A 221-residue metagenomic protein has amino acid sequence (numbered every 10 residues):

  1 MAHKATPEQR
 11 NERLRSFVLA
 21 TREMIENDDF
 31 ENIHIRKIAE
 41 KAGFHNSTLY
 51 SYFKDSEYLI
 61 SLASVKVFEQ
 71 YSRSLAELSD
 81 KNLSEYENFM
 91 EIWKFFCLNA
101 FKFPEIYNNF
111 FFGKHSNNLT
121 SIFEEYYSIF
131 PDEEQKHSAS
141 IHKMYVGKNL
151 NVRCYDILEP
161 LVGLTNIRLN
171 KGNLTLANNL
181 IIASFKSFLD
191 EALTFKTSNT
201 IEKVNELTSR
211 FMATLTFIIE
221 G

Functional and structural regions predicted by a protein language model:
M1-K41: Basic, helix-initiating cap at the start of DNA-binding domains
L14-R22, E31, Y52-D80, M90: An amphipathic alpha-helix adjacent to DNA-recognition modules
H34, N108-F110, N170, T197: Short, hydrophobic secondary-structure boundary micro-motifs
A42-F53: Short hydrophobic/aromatic patch on the recognition helix
E77-F110: Hydrophobic alpha-helical connector segments
S116-L164: Amphipathic alpha-helical packing segments from all-alpha helical-bundle domains
K148-G221: C-terminal peripheral helix-coil segments that are non-catalytic and often amphipathic
